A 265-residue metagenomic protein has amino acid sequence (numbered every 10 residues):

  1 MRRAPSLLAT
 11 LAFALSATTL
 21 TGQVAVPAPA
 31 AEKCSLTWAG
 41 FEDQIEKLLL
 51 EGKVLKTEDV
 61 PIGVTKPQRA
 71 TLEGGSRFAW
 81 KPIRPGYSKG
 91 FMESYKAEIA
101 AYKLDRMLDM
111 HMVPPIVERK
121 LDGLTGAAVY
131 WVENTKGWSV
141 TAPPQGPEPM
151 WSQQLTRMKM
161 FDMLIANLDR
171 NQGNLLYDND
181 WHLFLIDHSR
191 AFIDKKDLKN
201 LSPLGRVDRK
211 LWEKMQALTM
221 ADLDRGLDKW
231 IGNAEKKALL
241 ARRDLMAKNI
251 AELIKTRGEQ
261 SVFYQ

Functional and structural regions predicted by a protein language model:
M1-L11: Bacterial N-terminal signal peptides that target proteins for export
L11-A14, T18-I62, P67, N233-Q265: Regulatory N- and C-terminal appendages and interdomain linkers associated with kinase/kinase-like NTP transferase
E32, L36-T37, P61-G63, K81-S88 (+2 more regions): Active-site-flanking segments in enzyme catalytic domains
L48-G146, M163-N167: Conserved ATP-binding subdomain of kinase catalytic cores across diverse folds
A70, W80, Q154-I193, L239: Active-site acidic catalytic loop and adjacent metal/ATP-binding pocket of ATP-dependent phosphoryl transfer enzymes
D122-L164, L204-R206, Q216-N233, K237 (+1 more regions): ATP-dependent phospho-/nucleotidyl transfer catalytic cores
S139-P143, R170-L175, K196-D197: A short secondary-structure junction signal
Y177-Q265: C-terminal catalytic region of ATP-dependent kinase domains
